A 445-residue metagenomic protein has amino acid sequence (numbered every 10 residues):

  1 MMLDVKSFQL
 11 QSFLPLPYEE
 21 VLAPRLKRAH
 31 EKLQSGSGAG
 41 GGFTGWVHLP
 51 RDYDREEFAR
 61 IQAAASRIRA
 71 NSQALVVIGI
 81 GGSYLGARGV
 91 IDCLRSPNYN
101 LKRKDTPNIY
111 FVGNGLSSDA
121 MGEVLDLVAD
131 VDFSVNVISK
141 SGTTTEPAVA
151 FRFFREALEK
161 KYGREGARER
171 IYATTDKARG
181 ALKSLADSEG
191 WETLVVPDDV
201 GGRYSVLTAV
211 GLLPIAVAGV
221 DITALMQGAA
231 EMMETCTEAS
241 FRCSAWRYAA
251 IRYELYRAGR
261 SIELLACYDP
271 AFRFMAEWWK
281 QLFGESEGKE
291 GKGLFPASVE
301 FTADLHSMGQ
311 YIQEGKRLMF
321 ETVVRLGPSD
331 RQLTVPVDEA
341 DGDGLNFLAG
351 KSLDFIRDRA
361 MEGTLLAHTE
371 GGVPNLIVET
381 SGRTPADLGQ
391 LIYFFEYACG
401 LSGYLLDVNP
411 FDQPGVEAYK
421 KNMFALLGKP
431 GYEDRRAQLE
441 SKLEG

Functional and structural regions predicted by a protein language model:
M1-R69, V337-F347, R435-G445: Extended, charge-enriched "interface" segments that sit outside catalytic cores
R60-Q73, V124-F133, R252-S261, I312-R317: Glycine-rich phosphate/diphosphate-binding loops that line cofactor/substrate pockets in enzymes
S66-A239, A425: Glycine-rich phosphate-binding loops that contact phosphosugars or nucleotide phosphates
S83-G86, S118-A120, T143-E146, R179-K183 (+6 more regions): Flexible loop/turn segments at secondary-structure boundaries
D92-R95, D126-V128, R152-F154, D187-E189 (+4 more regions): Short, solvent-exposed amphipathic alpha-helical segments in soluble enzyme and RNA/protein-processing domains
K160-T322, G327, G415-G445: Active-site phosphate/pyrophosphate-binding segments
A297-R383: Helicase-primase coupling helices
V378, G382-G445: C-terminal helical/tail subdomains of lipid-metabolizing enzymes
